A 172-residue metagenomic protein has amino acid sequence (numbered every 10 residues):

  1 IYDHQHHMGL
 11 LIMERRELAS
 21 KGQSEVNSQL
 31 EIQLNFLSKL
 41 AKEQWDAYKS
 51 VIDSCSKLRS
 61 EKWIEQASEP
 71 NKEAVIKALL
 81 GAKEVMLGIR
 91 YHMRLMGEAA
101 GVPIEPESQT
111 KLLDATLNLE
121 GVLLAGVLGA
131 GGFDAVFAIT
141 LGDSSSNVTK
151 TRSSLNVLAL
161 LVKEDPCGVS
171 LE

Functional and structural regions predicted by a protein language model:
I1-V127, F137-E172: C-terminal nucleotide
G129-G131: A short acidic Gly-Thr/Ser loop motif
D134: Glycine-centered loop/turn positions within well-structured domains that cap or flank conserved ligand/cofactor-binding
